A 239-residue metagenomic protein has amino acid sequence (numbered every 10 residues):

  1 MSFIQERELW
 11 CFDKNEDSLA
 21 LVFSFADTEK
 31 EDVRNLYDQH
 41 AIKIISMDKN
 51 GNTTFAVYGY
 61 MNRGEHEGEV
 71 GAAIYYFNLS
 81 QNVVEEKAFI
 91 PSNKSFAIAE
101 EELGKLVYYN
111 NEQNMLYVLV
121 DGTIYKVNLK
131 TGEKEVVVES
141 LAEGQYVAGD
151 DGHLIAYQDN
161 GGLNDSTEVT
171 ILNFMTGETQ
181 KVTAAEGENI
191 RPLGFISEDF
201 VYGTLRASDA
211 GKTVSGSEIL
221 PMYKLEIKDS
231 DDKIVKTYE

Functional and structural regions predicted by a protein language model:
M1, K30-D48, S92-Y108, E139-D150 (+2 more regions): Repeated scaffold domains used in trafficking and secretory/extracellular systems, primarily beta-propellers
M1-Q5, L9-C11, K43-Y76, G104-V120 (+3 more regions): Short beta-strand elements that form the blades of beta-propeller/WD-repeat-like and other beta-sheet-rich scaffold
E8-Y37, E65-A99, L119-E139, L163-E186 (+1 more regions): Surface-exposed loop/turn elements that mediate protein-protein interactions on large endomembrane-trafficking
K105, E112-M115, V120-V138, E143-V147 (+1 more regions): Long, K/E/R/D-enriched contiguous segments that form extended
S140, A148, G203-L205, Y223-L225: Short, surface-exposed linear patches
V169, N173, R191-P192, I196-Y202 (+1 more regions): Membrane-proximal extracellular "stem/stalk" segments of glycoproteins immediately N-terminal to a transmembrane helix
